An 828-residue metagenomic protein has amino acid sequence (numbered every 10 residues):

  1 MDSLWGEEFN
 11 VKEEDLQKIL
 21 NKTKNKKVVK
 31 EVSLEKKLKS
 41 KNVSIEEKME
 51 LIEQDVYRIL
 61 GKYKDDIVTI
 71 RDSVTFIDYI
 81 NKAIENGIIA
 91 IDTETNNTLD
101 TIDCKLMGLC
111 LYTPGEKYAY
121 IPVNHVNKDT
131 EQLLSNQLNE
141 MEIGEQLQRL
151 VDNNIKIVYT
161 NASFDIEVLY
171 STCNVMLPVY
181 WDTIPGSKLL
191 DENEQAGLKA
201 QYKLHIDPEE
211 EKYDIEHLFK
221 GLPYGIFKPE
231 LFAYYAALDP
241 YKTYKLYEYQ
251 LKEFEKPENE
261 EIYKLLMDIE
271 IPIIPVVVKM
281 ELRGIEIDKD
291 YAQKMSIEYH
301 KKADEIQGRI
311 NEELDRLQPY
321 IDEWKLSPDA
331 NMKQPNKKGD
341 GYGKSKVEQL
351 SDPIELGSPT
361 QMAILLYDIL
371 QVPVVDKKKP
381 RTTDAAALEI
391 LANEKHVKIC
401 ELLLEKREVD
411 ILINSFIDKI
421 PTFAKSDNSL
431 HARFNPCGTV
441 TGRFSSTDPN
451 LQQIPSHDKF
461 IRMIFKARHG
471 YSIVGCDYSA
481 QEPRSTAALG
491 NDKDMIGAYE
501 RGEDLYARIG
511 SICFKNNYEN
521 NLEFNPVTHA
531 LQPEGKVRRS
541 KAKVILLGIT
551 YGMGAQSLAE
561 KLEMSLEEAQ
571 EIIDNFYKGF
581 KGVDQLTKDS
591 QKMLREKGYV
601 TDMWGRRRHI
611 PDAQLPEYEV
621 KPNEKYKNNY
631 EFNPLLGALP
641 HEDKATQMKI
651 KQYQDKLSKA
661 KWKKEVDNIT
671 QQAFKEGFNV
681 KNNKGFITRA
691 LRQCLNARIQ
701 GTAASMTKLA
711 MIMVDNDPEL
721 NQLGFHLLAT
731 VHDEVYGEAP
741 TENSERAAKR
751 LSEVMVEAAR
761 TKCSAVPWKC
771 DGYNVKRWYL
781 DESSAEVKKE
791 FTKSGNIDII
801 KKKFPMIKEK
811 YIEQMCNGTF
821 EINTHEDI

Functional and structural regions predicted by a protein language model:
M1-T130, N153, N193, H205 (+13 more regions): Conserved "right-hand" nucleotidyltransferase catalytic core of DNA-directed polymerases
D78-K82, S135-N154: Short, basic/hydrophobic alpha-helical segments
V175-A200, G502-Y506: Conserved beta-strand -> loop -> alpha-helix junction used to position metal-binding or nucleic-acid-contacting
L238-K245, R692-D715: Conserved pre-motif C helix in the palm subdomain of viral-like polymerases
S296-K337, E355, F576-K592, E742-S794 (+2 more regions): Polymerase palm active-site segment centered on the conserved acidic dipeptide of motif C
S540-Y551: Short, amphipathic alpha-helical "recognition" segments used to contact nucleic acids or chromatin
K561, Y736-P740: Short hydrophobic/aromatic beta-strand micro-patches that form the beta-sheet surface supporting nucleotide- or nucleic
